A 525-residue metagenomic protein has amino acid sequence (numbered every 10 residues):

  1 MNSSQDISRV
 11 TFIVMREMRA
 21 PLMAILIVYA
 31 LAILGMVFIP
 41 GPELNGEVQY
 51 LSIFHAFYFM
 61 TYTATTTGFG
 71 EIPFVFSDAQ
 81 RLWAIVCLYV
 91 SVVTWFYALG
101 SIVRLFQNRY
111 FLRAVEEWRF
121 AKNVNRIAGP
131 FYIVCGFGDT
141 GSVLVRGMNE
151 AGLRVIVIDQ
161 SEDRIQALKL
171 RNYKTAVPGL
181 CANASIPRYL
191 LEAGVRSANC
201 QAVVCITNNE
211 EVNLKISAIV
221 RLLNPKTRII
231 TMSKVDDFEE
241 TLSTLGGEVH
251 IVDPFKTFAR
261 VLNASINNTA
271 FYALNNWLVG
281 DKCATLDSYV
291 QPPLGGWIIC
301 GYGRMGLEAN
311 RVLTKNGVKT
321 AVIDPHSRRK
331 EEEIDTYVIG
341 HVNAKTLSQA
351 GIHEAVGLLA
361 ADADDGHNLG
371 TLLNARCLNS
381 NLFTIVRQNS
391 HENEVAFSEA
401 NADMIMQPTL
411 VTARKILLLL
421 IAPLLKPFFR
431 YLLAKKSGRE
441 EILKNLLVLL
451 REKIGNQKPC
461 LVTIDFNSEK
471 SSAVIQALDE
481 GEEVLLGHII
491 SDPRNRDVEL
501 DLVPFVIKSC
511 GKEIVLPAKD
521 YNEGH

Functional and structural regions predicted by a protein language model:
S3-R16: Cytosolic juxtamembrane amphipathic/interface segments immediately preceding and feeding into a transmembrane helix
M15, P40, Q107, R113-I133 (+7 more regions): Cytosolic regulatory domains of K+ homeostasis systems
R19-Y58: Outer-pore turret/helix-boundary of cation channels
Q49-A114: Pore domain of cation channels
L88-Y97, R104, Y173-I266, V338-P423: Phosphate-bearing ligand-interacting subdomains that bind or position ATP/ADP/UDP/GDP/NAD(P) or nucleotide-linked
V143, G147-E150, I219, L223 (+4 more regions): Rossmann-fold NAD(P)-dependent oxidoreductase module
E150-R154, P225-K226, K315-K319, S380-L382: Conserved S-adenosyl-L-methionine
Q160-R164, K234-F238, V322-K330, N389-E392: Short, polar loop motifs at secondary-structure junctions
